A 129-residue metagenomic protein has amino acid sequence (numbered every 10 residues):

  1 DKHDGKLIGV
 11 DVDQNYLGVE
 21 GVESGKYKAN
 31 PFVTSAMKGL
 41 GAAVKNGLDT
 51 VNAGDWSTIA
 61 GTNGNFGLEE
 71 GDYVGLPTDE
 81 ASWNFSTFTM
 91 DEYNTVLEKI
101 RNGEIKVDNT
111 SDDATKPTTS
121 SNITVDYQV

Functional and structural regions predicted by a protein language model:
D1-V129: A residue-level marker of the well-folded mature domains of exported/periplasmic proteins
